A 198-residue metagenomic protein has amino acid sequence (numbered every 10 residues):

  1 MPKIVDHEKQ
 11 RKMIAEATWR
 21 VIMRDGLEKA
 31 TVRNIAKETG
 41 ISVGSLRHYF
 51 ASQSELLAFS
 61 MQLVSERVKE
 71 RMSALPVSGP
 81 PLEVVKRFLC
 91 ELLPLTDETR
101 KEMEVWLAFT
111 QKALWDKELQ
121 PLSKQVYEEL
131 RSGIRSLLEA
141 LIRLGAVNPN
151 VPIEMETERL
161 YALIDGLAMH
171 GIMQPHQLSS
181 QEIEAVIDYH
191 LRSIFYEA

Functional and structural regions predicted by a protein language model:
M1-K9, A198: N-terminal intrinsically disordered/low-complexity leader segments
H7-T18, I35, S60-V64, V68 (+1 more regions): Generic hydrophobic, amphipathic alpha-helix propensity
R11, M61, S65, Q120-R131 (+2 more regions): Amphipathic, non-transmembrane alpha-helical scaffold segments
M13, A17-E55, F59: Helix-turn-helix
F59, S73-E102, I153-L160, E184: Hydrophobic alpha-helical connector segments
V84, D97-P121: Amphipathic alpha-helical segments used for helix-helix packing
E118-K124, I142-I194, A198: Hydrophobic/aromatic-rich alpha-helical bundle segments in the mid-to-C-terminal region
